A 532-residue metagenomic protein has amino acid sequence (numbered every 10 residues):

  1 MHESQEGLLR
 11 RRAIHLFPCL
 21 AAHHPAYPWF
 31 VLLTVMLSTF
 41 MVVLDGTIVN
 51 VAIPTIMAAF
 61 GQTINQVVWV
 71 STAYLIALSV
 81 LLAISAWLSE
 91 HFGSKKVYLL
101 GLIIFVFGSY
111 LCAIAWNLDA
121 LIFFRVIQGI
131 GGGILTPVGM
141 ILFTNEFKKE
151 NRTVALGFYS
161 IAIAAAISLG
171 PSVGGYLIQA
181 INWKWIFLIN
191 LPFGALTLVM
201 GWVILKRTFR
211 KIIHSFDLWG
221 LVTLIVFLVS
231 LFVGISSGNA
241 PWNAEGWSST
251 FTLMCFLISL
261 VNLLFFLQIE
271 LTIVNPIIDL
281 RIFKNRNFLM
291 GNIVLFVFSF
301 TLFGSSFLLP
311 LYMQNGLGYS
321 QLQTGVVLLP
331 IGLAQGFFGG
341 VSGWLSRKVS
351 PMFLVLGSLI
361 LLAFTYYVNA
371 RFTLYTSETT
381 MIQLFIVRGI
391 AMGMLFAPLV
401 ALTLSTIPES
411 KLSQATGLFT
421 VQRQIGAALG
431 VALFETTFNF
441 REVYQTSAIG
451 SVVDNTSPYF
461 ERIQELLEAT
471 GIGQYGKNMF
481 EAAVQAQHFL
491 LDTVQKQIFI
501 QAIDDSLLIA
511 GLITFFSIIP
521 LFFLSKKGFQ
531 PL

Functional and structural regions predicted by a protein language model:
M1-H23: Short, Lys/Arg-rich, polar N-terminal cytosolic tail immediately upstream of the first transmembrane signal-anchor
I14-F17, A21, Q424-I513, I519-S525 (+1 more regions): Hydrophobic transmembrane architecture of multi-pass small-molecule transporters
A26-E90, K95-L102, S109, A115 (+11 more regions): Transmembrane core module of solute transporters
G132-Y159: Cytoplasmic helix-loop-helix junction between adjacent transmembrane helices in 12-TM secondary transporters
L156, S168-P171, G175, M381-E465: Small-residue-rich alpha-helical segments with characteristic i,i+4
F187-W202, T223-L224, C255-S259, D505-F522: Symmetry-related core transmembrane helices of the 12-TM Major Facilitator Superfamily/SLC fold
V199-L218, Q268-I277, F523-L532: Helix-loop junctions on the cytosolic side of multi-pass membrane transporters, especially the intracellular loop
